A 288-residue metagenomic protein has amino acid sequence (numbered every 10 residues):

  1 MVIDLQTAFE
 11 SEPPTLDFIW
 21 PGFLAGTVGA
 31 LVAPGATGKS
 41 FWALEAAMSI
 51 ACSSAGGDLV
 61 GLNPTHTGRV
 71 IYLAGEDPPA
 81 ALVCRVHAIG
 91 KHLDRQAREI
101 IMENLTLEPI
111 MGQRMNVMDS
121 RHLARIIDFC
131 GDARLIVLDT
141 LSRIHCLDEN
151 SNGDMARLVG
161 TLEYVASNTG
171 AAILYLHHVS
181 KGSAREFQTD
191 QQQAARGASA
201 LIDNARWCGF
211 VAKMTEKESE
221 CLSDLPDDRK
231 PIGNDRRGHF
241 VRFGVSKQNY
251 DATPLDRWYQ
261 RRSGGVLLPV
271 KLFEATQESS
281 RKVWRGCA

Functional and structural regions predicted by a protein language model:
M1-I19: N-terminal pre-Walker A segment at the start of P-loop NTPase domains
E10-T15, V117, T189-Q192: Short gly/ser/thr-rich secondary-structure transition/capping motifs
T15, T65-G153, R157, Y164: Conserved inter-motif catalytic segment of the P-loop NTP-binding fold
I19-Q96: Walker A/P-loop NTP-binding active-site region of P-loop NTPases, recognizing the glycine-rich GxxxxGKT/S
G26, G68, G131-D132, T169 (+1 more regions): Structured loop/turn residues at beta-strand edges in well-structured enzyme cores
A30-V32, A36, F41, M155-G265: Phosphate-binding/switch region of NTP-binding enzymes
I50-S53, I89-H92, T140, I144-L147 (+4 more regions): Conserved, well-folded catalytic cores of nucleic-acid-processing and energy-transducing macromolecular machines
Q248-A288: Conserved alpha/beta core segments of nucleic-acid transaction machinery
